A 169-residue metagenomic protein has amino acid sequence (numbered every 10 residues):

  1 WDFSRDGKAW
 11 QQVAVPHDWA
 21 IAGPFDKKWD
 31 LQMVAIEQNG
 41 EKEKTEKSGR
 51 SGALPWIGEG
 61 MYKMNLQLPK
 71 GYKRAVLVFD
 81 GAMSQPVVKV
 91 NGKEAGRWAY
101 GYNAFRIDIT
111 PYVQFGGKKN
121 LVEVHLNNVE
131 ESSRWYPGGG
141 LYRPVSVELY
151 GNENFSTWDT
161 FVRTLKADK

Functional and structural regions predicted by a protein language model:
W1-T45, L121-N127, L141, S146-V147: Accessory carbohydrate-binding/adhesion or oligomerization-edge regions at the termini of glycan-active proteins
P16, P69, K166-D168: Alpha-helix initiation/capping motif
H17-D18, G101-N103, F161: A short, sequence-level motif marking secondary-structure junctions
D30, Q85, D159-F161: Short, Lys/Arg-enriched charge-dense amphipathic segments
E41-S51, W56: Short glycine/proline-rich turn/loop motifs
G52, I57-T157: Accessory beta-strand-rich segments of carbohydrate-active enzymes
N152-K169: Surface beta-strand/loop "capping" patches
